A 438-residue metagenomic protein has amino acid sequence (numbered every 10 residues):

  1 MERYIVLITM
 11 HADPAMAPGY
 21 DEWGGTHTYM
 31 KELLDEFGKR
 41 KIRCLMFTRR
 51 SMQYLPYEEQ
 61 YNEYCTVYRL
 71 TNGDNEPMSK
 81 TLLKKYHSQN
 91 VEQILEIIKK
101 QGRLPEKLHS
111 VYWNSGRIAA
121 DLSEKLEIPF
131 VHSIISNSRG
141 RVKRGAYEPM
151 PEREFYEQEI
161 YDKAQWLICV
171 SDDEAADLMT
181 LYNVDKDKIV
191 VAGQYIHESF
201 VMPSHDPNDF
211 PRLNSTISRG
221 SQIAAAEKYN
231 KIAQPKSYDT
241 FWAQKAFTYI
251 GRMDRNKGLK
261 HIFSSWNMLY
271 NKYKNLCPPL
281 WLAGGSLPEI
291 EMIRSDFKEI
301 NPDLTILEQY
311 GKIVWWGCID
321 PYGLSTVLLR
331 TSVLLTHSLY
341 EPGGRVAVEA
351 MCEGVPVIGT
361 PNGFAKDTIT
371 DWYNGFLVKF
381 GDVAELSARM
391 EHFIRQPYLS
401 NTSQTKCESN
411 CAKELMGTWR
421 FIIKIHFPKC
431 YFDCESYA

Functional and structural regions predicted by a protein language model:
M1-E59, E63-C65: N-terminal subdomain of nucleotide-sugar transferases
M150-L167: Membrane-proximal helix-turn-helix segments that form the acceptor-binding/catalytic region of lipid-linked
D173, Y195: Carbohydrate-associated surface elements
L213-I223, K231-I232, K236-K257, F263-W266 (+1 more regions): Conserved donor-binding/catalytic core segment of Leloir-type glycosyltransferases
G284, I293-Y322: Nucleotide-activated donor-binding/catalytic signature segment of Leloir-type glycosyltransferases, i.e., the conserved
C318-I319, T326-T331: Short alpha-helical donor nucleotide-sugar binding micro-motif in glycosyltransferases
V333, P356-G359: Short hydrophobic beta-strand element within catalytic cores of glycosyltransferases and related nucleotide-activated
L339: Aromatic "clamp/platform" in nucleotide-sugar-dependent glycosyltransferases that forms part of the donor/acceptor
